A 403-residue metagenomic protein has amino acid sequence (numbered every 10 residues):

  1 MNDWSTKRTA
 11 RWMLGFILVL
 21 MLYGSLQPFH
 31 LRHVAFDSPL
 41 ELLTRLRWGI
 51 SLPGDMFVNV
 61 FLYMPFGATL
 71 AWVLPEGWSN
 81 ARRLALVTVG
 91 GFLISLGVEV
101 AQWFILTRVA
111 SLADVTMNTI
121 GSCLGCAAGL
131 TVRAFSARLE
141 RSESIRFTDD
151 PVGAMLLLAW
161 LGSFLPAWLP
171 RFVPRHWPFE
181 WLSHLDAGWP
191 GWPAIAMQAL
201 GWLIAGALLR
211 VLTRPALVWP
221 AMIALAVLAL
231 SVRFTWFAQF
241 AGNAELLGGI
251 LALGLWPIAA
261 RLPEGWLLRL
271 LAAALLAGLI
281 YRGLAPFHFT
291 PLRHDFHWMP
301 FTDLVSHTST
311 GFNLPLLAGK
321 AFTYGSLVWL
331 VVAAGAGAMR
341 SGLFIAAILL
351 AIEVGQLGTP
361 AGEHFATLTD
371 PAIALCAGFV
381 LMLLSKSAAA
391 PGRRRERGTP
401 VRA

Functional and structural regions predicted by a protein language model:
M1-A113, T119-A403: Bulky hydrophobic segments
